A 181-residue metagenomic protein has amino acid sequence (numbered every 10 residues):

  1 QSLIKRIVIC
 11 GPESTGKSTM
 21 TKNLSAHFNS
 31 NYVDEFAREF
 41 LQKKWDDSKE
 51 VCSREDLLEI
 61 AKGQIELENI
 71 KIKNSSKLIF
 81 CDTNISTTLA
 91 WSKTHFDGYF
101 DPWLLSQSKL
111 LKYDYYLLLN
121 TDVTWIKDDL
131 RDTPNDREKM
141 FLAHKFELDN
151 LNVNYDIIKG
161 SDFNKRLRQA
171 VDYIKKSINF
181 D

Functional and structural regions predicted by a protein language model:
Q1-I4: Phosphate-binding P-loop
I9: Hydrophobic anchor at the beta1->P-loop junction of P-loop NTPases
E13: The conserved Walker
K17: Conserved lysine of the Walker
K22, A26-I65: Conserved substrate/cofactor phosphate-moiety recognition/catalytic segment in nucleotide-dependent phosphotransferases
S48-D97: Conserved nucleotide-sensing/catalytic segment adjacent to the nucleotide-binding pocket in NTP-handling enzymes
H95-N164, D172, I178: A glycine- and Lys/Arg-enriched "phosphate-lid" helix/loop adjacent to the NTP-binding pocket of small-molecule kinases
